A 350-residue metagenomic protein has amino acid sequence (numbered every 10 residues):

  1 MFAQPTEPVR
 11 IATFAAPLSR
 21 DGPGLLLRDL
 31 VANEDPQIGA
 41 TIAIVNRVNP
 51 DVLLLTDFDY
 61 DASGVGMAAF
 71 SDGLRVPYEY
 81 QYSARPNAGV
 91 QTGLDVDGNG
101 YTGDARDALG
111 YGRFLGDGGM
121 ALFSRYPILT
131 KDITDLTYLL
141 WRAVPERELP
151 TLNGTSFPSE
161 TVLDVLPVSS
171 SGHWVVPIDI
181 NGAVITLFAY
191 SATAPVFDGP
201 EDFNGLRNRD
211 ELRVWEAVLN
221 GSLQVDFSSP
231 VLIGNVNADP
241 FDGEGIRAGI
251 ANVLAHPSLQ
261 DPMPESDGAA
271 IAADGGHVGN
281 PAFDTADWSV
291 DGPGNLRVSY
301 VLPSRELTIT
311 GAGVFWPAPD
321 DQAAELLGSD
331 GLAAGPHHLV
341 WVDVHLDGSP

Functional and structural regions predicted by a protein language model:
F2-M120, P150-L152, D164, N181-I185 (+6 more regions): N-terminal, active-site-proximal structural segment of metallo-dependent hydrolase catalytic domains
T13, M120-L122, H173-P177, A189 (+3 more regions): Conserved hydrophobic/aromatic beta-strand scaffold that supports enzyme active sites
A16-R20, F58-A62, P86-Q91, P127-T130 (+3 more regions): Solvent-exposed loop/turn segments at secondary-structure junctions within structured extracellular/periplasmic domains
G22-L26, G64-M67, T92-V96, D107 (+5 more regions): Short, solvent-exposed loop/turn and secondary-structure capping segments
D35-G39, S156-I178, L212-Q224: A Trp-anchored, charged/polar loop motif used as the substrate-binding/catalytic surface of acyl/ester-handling
R106-L152, S170: A substrate-binding/cap region within the structured catalytic cores of diverse enzymes
P127-D135, A143, V168, N204-L232 (+1 more regions): Metal-dependent phosphoester-hydrolase catalytic domains
A183-L206: Active-site His/acidic residue clusters
